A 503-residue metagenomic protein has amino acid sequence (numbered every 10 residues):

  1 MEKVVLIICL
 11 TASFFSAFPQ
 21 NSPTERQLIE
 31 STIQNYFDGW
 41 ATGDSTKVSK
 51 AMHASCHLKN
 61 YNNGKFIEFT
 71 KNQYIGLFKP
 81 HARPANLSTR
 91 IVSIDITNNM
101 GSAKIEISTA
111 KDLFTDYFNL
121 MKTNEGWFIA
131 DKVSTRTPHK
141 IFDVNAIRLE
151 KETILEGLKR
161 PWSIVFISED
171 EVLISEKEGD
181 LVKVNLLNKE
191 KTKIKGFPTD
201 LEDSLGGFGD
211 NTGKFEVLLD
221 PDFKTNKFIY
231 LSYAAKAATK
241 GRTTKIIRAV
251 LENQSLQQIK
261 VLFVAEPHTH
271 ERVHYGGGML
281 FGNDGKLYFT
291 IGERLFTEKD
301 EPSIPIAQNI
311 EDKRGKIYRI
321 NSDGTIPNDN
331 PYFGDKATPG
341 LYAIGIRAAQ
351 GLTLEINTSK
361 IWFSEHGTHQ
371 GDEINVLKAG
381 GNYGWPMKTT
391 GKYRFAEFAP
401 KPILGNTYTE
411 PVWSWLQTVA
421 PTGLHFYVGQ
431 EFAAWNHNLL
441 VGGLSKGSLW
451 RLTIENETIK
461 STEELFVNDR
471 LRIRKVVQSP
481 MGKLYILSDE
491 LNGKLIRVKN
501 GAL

Functional and structural regions predicted by a protein language model:
M1-P23: Bacterial Sec-dependent N-terminal signal peptides
F18-S45, K50: Short, low-complexity N-terminal intrinsically disordered segments enriched in polar/charged residues
T24-R26, H57, Y61-N62, I67-L113: Surface-exposed, charged secondary-structure patches
M100, K140-E293, G351-L354, S359-F363 (+3 more regions): Acidic, Gly/Ser/Thr-rich repeat motifs that build Ca2+-stabilized beta-propeller blades
L113-I141: Short beta-strand edge/turn micro-motifs at domain boundaries
D131, E152-L155, K191-T199, S255-V264 (+3 more regions): Beta-propeller fold detector
D203-F208, T212-K214, K224, E293-E463 (+2 more regions): Beta-propeller domain segments
I346, T458-P480: Conserved blade-ending motifs and adjacent loop-strand segments that build the rim/top face of beta-propeller domains
